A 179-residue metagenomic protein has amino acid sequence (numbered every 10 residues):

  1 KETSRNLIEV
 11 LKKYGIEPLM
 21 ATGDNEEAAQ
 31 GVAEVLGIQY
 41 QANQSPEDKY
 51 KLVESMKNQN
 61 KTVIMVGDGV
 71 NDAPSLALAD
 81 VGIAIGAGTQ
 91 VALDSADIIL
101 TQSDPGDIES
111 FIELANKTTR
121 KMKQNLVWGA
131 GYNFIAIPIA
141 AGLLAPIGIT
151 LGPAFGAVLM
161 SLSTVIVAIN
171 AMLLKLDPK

Functional and structural regions predicted by a protein language model:
K1-N71, A77-V81, E113-N116: Cytosolic catalytic headpiece
K13-I16, V32, L36, N71-D72 (+3 more regions): Membrane-embedded alpha-helical bundles of multi-pass transporters
A84: ABC-family ATPase nucleotide-binding domain "signature/switch" substructure
